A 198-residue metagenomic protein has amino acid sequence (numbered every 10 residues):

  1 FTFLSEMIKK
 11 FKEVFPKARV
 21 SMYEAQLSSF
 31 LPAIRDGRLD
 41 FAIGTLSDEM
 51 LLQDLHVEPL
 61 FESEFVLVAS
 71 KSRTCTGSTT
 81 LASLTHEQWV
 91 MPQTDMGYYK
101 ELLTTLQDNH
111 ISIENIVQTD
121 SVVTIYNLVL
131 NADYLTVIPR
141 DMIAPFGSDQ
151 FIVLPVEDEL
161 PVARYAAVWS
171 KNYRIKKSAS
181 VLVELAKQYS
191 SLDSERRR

Functional and structural regions predicted by a protein language model:
F1-F15, R19-Y23, S28-P32, R174: N-terminal winged-helix
F1-F3, C75-T76, E87-N109, I175-V183 (+1 more regions): Secondary-structure junction motif
E6-K10, L27-F65, A69, I152-L154: Short beta-strand-centered segments that line the small-molecule binding cleft or hinge of alpha/beta clamshell
V14-F15, K100, R140-S148, D158-R198: C-terminal effector-binding regulatory domain of bacterial HTH transcription factors
Q26-L39, T45, D95-I152: Hydrophobic hinge/microswitch elements
L31-P32, E58, A82, Y126-N127 (+1 more regions): Alpha-helical segments flanking ligand/cofactor-binding loops in enzyme cores
L51-E58, S63, V123-N172: Beta-alpha-beta core module
L55-W89: Flexible hinge/capping segments at coil-to-helix
